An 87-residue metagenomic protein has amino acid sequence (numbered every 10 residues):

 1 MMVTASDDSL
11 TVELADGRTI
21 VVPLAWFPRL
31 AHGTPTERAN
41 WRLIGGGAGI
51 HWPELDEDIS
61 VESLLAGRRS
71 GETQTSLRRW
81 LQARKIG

Functional and structural regions predicted by a protein language model:
M1-G87: Motif-centric detector for short Cys/His coordination patterns
